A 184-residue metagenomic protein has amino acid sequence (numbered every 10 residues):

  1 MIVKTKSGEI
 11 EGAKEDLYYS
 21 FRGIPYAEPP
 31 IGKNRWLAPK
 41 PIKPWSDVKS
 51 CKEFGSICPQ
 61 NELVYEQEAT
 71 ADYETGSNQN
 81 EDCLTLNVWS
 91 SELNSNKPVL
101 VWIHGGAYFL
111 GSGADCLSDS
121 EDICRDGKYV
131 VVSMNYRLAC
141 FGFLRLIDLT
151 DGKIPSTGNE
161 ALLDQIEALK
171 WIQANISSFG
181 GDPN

Functional and structural regions predicted by a protein language model:
M1-N159: Non-catalytic accessory segments of hydrolases
I154-S178: Alpha/beta-hydrolase active-site loop
F179-N184: Alpha/beta-hydrolase fold nucleophile elbow
